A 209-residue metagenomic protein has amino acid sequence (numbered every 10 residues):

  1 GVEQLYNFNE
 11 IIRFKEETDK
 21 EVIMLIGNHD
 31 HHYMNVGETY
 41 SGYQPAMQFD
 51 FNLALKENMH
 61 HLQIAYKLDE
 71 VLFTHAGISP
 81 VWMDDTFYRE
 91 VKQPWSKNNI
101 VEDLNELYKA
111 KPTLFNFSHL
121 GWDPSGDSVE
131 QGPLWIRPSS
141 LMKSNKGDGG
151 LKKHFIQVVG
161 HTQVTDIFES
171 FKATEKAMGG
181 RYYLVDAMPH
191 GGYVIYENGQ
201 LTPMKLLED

Functional and structural regions predicted by a protein language model:
G1, H29-N35, S79-V81, K146-G149 (+2 more regions): Active-site environment of divalent metal-dependent phosphoester hydrolases
G1-E57: Core catalytic region of metal-dependent phosphoesterases/phosphodiesterases, especially metallo-beta-lactamase-like
I23-N28, F73-T74, I156-T162, L184-A187: Active-site neighborhood of phospho(di)ester-bond hydrolases with catalytic His/Asp-centered motifs
M59-Y66: Conserved N-terminal structural segment that caps and organizes enzyme catalytic cores in eukaryotes
Y66-F73, G180: Beta-strand-turn-beta hairpins that frame and shape the catalytic cleft of phosphate-ester-processing enzymes
K67, G149-K153, A177-M178: Flexible, charged surface loops at secondary-structure boundaries
V71-G149: Active-site-proximal loop/helix segment associated with metal-binding centers of metalloenzymes
F168-D209: Binuclear metal-dependent phosphoesterase catalytic core
